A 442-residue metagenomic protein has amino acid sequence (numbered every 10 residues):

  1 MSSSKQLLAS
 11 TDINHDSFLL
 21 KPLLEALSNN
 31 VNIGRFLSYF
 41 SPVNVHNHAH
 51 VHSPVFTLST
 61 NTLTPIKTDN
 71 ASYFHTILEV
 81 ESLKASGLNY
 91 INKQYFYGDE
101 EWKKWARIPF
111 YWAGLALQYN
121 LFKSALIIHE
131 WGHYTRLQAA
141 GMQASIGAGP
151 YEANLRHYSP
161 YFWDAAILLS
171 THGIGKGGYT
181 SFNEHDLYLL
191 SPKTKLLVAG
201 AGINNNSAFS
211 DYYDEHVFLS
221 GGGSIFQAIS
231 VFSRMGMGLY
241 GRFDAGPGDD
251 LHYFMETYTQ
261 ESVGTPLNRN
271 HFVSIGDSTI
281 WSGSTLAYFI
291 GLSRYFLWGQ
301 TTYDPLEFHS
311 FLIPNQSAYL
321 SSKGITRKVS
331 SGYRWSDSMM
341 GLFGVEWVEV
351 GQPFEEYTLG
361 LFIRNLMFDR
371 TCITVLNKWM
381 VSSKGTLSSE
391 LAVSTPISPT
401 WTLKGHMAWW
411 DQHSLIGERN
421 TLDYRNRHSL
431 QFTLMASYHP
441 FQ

Functional and structural regions predicted by a protein language model:
M1-L121, T265-V273, D277-E355, S382: A metal-dependent hydrolase signature that marks the N-terminal structural subdomain at the beginning of catalytic folds
G114-L187: Small-residue-rich helix-interface/hinge motifs
S124-G132, Q138, Y212-G223, L239-D250 (+3 more regions): Short hydrophobic alpha-helical membrane-entry/anchor segments
F162-D277, W281: Metalloprotease/metallohydrolase-associated module, dominated by Zn2+-dependent proteases
I313, W335-F343, L366-V375, P396-G405 (+2 more regions): Repeated loop/turn-to-beta-strand initiation elements of outer-membrane beta-barrel proteins
A318-G324, V345-Q352, N365, N377-S383 (+2 more regions): Transmembrane beta-strands of outer-membrane beta-barrel pores
R327-Y333, L359-I363, V393, P399 (+1 more regions): Outer-membrane beta-barrel "beta-signal"
L387, L415-L422: Outer-membrane beta-barrel translocator domains and adjoining extracellular loop/strand segments of Gram-negative
